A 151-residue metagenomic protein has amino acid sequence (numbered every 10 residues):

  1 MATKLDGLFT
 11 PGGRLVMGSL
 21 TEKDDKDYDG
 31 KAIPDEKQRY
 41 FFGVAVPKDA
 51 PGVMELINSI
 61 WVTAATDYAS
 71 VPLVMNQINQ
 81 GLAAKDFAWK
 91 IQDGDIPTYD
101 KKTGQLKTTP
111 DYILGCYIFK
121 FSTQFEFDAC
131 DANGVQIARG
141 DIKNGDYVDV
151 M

Functional and structural regions predicted by a protein language model:
M1-I118: OB-fold ssDNA-binding interfaces and closely related basic DNA-contact patches used across DNA replication/repair
Y117-A132: Short, basic/aromatic beta-hairpin or loop at an interaction surface
C130-D149: Exposed beta-sheet edge/beta-hairpin loop segments within beta-rich domains
